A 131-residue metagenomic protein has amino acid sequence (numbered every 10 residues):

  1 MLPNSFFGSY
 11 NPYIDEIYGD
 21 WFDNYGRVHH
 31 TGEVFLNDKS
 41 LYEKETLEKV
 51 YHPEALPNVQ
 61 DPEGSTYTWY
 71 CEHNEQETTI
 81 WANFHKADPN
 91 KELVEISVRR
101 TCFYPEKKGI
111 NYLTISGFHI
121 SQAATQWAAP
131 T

Functional and structural regions predicted by a protein language model:
M1-T131: Extracellular polysaccharide-degrading/modifying enzymes targeting complex plant/algal/animal polysaccharides
